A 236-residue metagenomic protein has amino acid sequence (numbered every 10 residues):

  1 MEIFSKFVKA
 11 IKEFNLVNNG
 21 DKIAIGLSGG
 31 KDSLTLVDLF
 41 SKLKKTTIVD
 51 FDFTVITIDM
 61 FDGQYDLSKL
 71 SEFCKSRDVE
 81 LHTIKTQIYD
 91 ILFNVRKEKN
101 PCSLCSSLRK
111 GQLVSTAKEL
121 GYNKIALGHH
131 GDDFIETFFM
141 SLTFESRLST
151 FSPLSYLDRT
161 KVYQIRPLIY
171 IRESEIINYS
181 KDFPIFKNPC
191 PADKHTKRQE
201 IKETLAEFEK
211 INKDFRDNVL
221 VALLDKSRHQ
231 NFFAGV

Functional and structural regions predicted by a protein language model:
M1-E136, F144, S174-E175, Y179-D182: ATP-dependent adenylation/nucleotidyltransferase module used to activate substrates
L16, E209-K213, R228: Alpha-helix boundary/capping and short turn/kink residues
D52-F53, D132-K210: Catalytic subdomain that performs nucleotidyl-dependent activation
M60-D62, I88-D90, S155-D158, I171 (+2 more regions): Residue-level detector of flexible, active-site-proximal loop/helix-junction positions within diverse enzyme catalytic
L92-V95, Q199-E200, R228-N231: Short, solvent-exposed polar/charged micro-motifs at secondary-structure junctions
L127, P189-D193, F215: Short, surface-exposed helix-loop/turn micro-motifs enriched in polar/charged residues
D214-V236: A short, charged, Gly/Pro-tolerant segment at domain boundaries
